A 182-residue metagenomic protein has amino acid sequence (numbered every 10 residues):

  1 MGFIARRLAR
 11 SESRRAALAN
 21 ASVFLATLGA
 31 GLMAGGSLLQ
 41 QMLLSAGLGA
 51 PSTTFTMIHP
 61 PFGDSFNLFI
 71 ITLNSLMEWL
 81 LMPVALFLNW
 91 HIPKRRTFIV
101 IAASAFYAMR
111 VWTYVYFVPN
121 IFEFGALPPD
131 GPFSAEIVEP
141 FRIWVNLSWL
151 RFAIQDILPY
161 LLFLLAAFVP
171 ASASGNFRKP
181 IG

Functional and structural regions predicted by a protein language model:
F3-S11, L18-M77, F122-R142, F177-I181: Interfacial loop at the N-terminal end of multi-pass membrane proteins
S11-G31, V84-M109: Interfacial segments of alpha-helical transmembrane regions
L39-G47, L76-H91, W112, Y116: Membrane-helix exit/interface motif
N74-V84, F152-Y160: Core segments of transmembrane alpha-helices that mediate helix-helix packing or line hydrophobic substrate/ligand
R96-A102, P170-G182: Hydrophobic alpha-helical transmembrane segments and immediately flanking/interface helices in integral membrane
I101-G125, G182: Hydrophobic alpha-helical transmembrane segments of integral membrane proteins
Y107, V111-Y114, E139-F152: Eukaryotic polytopic
I154-N176: A hydrophobic membrane-anchoring alpha-helix module
